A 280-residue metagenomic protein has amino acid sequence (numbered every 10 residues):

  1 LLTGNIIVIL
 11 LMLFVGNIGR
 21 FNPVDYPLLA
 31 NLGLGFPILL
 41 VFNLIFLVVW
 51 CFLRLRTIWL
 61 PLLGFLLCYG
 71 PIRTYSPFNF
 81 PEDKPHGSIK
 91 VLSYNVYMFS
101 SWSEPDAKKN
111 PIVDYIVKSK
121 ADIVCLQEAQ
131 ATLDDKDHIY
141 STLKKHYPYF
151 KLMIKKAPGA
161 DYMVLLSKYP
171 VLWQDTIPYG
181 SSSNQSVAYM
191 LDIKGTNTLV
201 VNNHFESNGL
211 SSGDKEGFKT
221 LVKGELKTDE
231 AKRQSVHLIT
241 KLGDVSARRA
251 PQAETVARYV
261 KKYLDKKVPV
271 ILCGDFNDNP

Functional and structural regions predicted by a protein language model:
T3-R54: Membrane-embedded alpha-helical segments of integral membrane proteins
V41-D83: Transmembrane alpha-helices and immediately adjacent membrane-cytoplasm interface residues in multi-pass integral
F65-H86, V113-D114, D122-T220: Structured beta-strand-rich core segments of catalytic domains in phosphoester-bond hydrolases
H86-F99: Short beta-strand segments enriched in small/hydrophobic residues
V91-L92, C125, L272: Residue-level marker for buried hydrophobic side chains located in beta-strands that build the well-ordered beta-sheet
Y94-V96, A129, F205, D275-F276: Active-site metal-binding loops of divalent metal-dependent hydrolases
K108-I112, D135, I139, R249-V256: Stable alpha-helical elements in mature extracytoplasmic
Y189-P280: Solvent-exposed soluble domains appended to multi-pass membrane proteins
